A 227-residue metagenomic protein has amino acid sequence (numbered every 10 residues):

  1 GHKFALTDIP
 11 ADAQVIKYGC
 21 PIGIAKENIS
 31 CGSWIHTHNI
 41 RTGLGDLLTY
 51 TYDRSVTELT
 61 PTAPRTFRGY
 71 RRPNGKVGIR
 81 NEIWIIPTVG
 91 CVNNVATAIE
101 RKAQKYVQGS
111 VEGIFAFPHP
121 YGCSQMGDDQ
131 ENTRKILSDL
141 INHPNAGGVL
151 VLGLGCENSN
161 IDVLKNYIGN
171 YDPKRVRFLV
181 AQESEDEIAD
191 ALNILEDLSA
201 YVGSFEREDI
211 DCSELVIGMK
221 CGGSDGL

Functional and structural regions predicted by a protein language model:
G1-L227: Metallocofactor- and cofactor-centric catalytic cores in central/energy metabolism, strongly enriched
